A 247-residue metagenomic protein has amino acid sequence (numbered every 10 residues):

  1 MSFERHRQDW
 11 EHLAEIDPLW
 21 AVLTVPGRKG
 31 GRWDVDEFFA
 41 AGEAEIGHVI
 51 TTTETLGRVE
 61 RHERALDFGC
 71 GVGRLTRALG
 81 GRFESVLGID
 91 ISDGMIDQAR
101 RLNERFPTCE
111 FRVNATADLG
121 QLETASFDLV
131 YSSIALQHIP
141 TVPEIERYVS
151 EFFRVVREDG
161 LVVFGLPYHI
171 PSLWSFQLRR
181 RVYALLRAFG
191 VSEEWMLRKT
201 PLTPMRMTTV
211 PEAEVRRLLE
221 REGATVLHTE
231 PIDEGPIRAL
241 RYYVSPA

Functional and structural regions predicted by a protein language model:
M1-H62, V72-L79, F83, I89-L119 (+1 more regions): Class I (Rossmann-like) S-adenosyl-L-methionine-dependent methyltransferase catalytic domain, capturing the SAM-binding
F68: Conserved beta-strand/loop positions that form the S-adenosyl-L-methionine
G120-V130: A short acidic, Gly/Pro-enriched loop at the edge of an enzyme's catalytic core that lines a small-molecule cofactor
L129-P143: A short SAM/SAH-binding and catalytic strip from SAM-dependent methyltransferases
V142-I145, V149, E212: Nucleotide-sugar-dependent glycosyltransferases with a strong bias toward membrane-associated enzymes that transfer
E146-E158: A short glycine-rich, Lys/Arg-flanked "PGG" loop and its adjoining helix->strand segment in the class I
